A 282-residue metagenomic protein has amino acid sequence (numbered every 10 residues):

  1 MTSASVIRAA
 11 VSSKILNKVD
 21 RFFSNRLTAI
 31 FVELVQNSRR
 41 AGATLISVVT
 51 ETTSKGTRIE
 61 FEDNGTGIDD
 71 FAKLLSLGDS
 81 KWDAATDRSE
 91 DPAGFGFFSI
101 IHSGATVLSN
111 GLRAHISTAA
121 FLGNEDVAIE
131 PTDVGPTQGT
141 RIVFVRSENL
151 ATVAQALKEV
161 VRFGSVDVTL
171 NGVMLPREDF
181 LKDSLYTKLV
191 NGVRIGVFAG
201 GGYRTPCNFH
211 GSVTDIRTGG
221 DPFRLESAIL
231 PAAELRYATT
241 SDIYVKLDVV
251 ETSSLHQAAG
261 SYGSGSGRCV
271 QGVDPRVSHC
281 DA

Functional and structural regions predicted by a protein language model:
M1-A43, S54, A72-L75: Bergerat-fold GHKL ATPase/HATPase_c domain
M1-I7, A105-N110, G123-L170, P176-R177: Flexible, glycine-/charge-rich segments associated with ATP-binding catalytic modules
K14-R21, A85-D87, Q138-R146, L255-S266: Short hinge/gating elements
S47-V49, L108: Short beta-strand patches within cytosolic ATPase/nucleotide-binding catalytic cores
T52-I59: Short beta-strand-loop-beta element adjacent to the nucleotide/active-site pocket used for signaling
D63: Acidic ATP/Mg2+-coordinating residue in the GHKL
T66-V127: Flexible ATP-lid and adjacent glycine-rich G1/G2 motifs of the Bergerat
A151-E159, F163-P275: GHKL/Histidine-kinase-like ATPase module
